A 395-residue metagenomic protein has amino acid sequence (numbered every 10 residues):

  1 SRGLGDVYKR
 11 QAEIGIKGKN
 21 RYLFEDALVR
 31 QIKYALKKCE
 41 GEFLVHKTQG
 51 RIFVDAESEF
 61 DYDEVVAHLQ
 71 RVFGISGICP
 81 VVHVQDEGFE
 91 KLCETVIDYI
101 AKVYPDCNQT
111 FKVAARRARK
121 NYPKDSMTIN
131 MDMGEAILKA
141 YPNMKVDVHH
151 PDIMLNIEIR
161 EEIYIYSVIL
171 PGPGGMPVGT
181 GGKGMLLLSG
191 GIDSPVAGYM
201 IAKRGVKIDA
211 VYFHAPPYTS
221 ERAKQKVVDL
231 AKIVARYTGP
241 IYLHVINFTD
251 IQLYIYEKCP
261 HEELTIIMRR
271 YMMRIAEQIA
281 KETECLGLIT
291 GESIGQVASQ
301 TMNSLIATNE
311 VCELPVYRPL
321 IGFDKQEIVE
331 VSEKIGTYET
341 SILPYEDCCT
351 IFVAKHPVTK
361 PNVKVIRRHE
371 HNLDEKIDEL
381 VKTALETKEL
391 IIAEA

Functional and structural regions predicted by a protein language model:
S1-G5: Positively charged, low-complexity/disordered segments
D6-M185, P195-Y242, T249-D250, E310 (+4 more regions): RNA-binding accessory domains that recognize and position tRNA/RNA substrates
E135-I137, G174-G181, Q252-L253, E257-E330 (+2 more regions): Active-site adenylate/phosphate-handling loop in enzymes that bind or generate adenylated species
V168, V211-F213, I246-T249, T290-G291 (+3 more regions): Generic beta-strand/beta-sheet core signal
G191: Conserved G/P- and acidic residue-centered "switch" motifs that form tight phosphate/ATP-binding loops in soluble
P240, C285, E346-C348: Active-site lining segments that contact anionic ligands and/or coordinate catalytic metals
E339, L343-A395: The feature marks non-catalytic terminal segments
